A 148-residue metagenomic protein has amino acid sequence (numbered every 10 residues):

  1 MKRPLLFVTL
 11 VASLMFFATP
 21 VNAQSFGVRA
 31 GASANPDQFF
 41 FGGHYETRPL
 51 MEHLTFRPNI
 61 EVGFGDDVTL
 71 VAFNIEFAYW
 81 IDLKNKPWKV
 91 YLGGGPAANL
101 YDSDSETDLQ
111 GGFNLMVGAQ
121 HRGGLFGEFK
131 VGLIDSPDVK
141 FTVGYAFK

Functional and structural regions predicted by a protein language model:
M1-V8: Bacterial N-terminal signal peptides that target proteins for export
V8-F16: Bacterial N-terminal signal peptides
F17-A23: Sec/Tat signal peptide C-region and signal peptidase I cleavage site
S25-R29, T55-N59, K89-G93, F126-E128 (+1 more regions): Residue-level detector of the transmembrane beta-barrel scaffold of outer-membrane proteins
G27, F40-H44, N74-E76, Y91 (+2 more regions): Membrane-embedded beta-strand positions in outer-membrane beta-barrel channels/transporters
R29-F41, V62-V71, L100-L109, F129-T142: Solvent-exposed loop/turn segments connecting transmembrane beta-strands in outer-membrane beta-barrel proteins
G42-D104, F147-K148: Gram-negative (and chloroplast) outer-membrane scaffold detector with strong preference for beta-barrel transmembrane
H53, L109-G111, G118-K148: Predominantly the C-terminal beta-signal and adjacent terminal strand-loop region of outer-membrane beta-barrel
